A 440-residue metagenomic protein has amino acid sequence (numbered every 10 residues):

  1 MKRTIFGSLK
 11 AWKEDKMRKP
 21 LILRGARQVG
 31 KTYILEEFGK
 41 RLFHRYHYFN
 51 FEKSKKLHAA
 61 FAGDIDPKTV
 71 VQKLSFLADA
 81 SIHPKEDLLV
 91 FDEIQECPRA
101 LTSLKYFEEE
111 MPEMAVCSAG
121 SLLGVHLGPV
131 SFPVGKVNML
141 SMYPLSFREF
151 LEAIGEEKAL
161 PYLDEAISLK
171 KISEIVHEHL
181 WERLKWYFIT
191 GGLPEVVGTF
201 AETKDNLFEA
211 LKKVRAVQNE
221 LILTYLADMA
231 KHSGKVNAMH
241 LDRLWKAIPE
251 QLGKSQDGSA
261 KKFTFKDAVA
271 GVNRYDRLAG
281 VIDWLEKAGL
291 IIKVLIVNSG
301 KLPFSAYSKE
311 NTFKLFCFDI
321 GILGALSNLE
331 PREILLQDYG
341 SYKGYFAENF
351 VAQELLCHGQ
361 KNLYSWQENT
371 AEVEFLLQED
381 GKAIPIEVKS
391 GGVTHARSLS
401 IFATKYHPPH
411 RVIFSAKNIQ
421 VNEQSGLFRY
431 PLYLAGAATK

Functional and structural regions predicted by a protein language model:
M1-E14: N-terminal pre-Walker A segment at the start of P-loop NTPase domains
K31: Conserved lysine of the Walker
I34, F38: Hydrophobic positions on the alpha1 helix immediately C-terminal to the Walker A/P-loop
K53-P84: Short glycine-rich substrate-engagement loop in P-loop NTPases that contacts/grips substrate
A115-S121, S141: Structural recognition of the conserved hydrophobic beta-strand(s) that form the central parallel beta-sheet of P-loop
V116, V351, L355, V373-G392: Conserved catalytic cores of phosphodiester-cleaving nucleases, focusing on short active-site segments
L127-K254: Interdomain motor-coupling "hinge/lid" segment immediately C-terminal to the ATP-binding subdomain of NTP-driven enzymes
E202-V373, L377: Accessory nucleic acid-recognition modules appended to NTPase machines
